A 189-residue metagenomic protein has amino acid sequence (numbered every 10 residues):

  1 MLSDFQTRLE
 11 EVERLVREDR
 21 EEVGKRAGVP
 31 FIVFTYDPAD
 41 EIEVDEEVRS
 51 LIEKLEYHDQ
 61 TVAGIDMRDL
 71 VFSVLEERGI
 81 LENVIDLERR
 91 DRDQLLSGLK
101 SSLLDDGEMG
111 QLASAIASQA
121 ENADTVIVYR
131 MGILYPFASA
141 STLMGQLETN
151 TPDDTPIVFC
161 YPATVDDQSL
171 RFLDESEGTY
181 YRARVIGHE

Functional and structural regions predicted by a protein language model:
M1-E56, Q60: Glycine-rich P-loop/Walker A and Walker A-like loops and their local beta1-loop-alpha1 context in P-loop NTPases
V29-V33, T125, P156-V158: Residue-level preference for the first positions of well-ordered beta-strands
P38-E43, L70-V71, S101-M109, G132-P136 (+1 more regions): Short acidic, S/G/P-rich loop/turn micro-motifs used as interaction or catalytic elements
I42-V48, V74-E77, P136-S141, Q168-F172: A short acidic (Asp/Glu
A63-A113: Long, charge-dense
E108-A120, L147: A short, acidic, amphipathic alpha-helical segment used as a generic capping/interface helix at domain edges
N122-F137: Conserved P-loop NTPase "ATPase switch" module shared by AAA+ and STAND
A138-E189: Glycine-rich, aromatic-bearing surface loops/beta-hairpins
